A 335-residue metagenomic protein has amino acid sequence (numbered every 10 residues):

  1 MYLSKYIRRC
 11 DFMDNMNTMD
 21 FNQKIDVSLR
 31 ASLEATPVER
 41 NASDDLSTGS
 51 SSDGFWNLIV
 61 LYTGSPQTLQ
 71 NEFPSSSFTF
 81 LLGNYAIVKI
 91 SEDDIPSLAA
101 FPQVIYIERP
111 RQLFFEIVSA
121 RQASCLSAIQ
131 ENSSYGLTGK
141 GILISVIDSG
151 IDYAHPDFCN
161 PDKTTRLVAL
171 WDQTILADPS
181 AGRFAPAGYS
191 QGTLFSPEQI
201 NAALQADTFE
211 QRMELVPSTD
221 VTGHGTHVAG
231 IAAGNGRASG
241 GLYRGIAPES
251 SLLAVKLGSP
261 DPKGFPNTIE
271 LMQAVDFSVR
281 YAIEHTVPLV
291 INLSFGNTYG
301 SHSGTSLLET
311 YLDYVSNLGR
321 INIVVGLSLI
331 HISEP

Functional and structural regions predicted by a protein language model:
M1-A86, D93-S133: Autoinhibitory N-terminal propeptides
L82-K89, S294-S301, L312: Conserved short loop/turn motifs at secondary-structure junctions
S97-I107, G136-A154, Y311, N322: Hydrophobic or amphipathic alpha-helical targeting/insertion segments
P110, F277-S303, G326: Short acidic, glycine-rich surface-loop motifs adjacent to enzyme active sites
N132-I269, T286: Subtilisin-like serine protease catalytic core
L271-A282, L293, L308, N317: Hydrophobic, small-residue-rich alpha-helical packing segments that form membrane-like cores
S316-L318, S333: Secreted peptidase-domain scaffold signal
S328-P335: Residue-level detector of conserved catalytic or cofactor/ligand-binding positions in enzyme active sites
